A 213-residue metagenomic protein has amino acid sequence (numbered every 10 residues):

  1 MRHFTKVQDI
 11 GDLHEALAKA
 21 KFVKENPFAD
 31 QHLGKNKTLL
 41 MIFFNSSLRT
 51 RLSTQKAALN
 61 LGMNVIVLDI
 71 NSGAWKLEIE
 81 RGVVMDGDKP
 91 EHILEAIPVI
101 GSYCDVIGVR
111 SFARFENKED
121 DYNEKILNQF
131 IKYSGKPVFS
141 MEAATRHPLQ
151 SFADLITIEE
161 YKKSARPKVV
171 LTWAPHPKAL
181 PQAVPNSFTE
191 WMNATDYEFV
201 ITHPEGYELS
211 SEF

Functional and structural regions predicted by a protein language model:
M1-L52, K56: Positively charged, low-complexity intrinsically disordered leader regions
H3-K6, D69, K163-S164: Short, solvent-exposed coil/turn linker segments
I10-H14, E91-L94, K125, S211-E212: Generic alpha-helical secondary structure signal
K19, R110-F112, M141-A143, T172-P175 (+1 more regions): Fold-independent oxyanion-binding glycine-rich loops and adjacent beta-strand/coil segments at enzyme active sites
K21-E25, L155-E159, T189: Generic structural signal for well-ordered alpha-helical scaffold segments
E25, A29, K132, E160-S164: Secondary-structure boundary motif
G34-M41, L48-E159: Phosphate/diphosphate ligand-binding glycine-rich loop within oxidoreductases
F44-V67, E159-F213: Glycine-rich phosphate/diphosphate-binding loop of Rossmann-like nucleotide-binding domains
